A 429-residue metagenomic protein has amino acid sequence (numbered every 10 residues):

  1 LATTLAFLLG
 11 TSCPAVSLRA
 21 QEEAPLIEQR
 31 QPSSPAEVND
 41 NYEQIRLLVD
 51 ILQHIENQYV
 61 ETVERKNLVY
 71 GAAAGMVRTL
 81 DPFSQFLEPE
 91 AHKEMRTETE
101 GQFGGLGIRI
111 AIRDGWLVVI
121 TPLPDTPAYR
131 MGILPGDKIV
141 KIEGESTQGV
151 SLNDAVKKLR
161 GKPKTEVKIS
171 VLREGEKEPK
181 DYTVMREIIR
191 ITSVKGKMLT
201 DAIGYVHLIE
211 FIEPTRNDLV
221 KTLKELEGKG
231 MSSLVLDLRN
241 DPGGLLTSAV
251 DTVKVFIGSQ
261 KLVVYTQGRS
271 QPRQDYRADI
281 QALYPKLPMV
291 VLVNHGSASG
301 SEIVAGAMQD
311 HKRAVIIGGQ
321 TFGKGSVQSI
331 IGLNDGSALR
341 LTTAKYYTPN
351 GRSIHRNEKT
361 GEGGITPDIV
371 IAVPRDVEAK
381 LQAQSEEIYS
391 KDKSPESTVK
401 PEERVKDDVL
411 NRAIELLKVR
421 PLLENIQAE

Functional and structural regions predicted by a protein language model:
A2-C13: Bacterial N-terminal signal peptides
S12-R30: Signal peptide processing junction and immediate N-terminal pro/mature segment of secreted/exported proteins
A24-E37, L52, P395: Short, contiguous pre-domain boundary segments
S34-Q44, L48-R65, V118-P122, T126-P135 (+1 more regions): Cleft-lining beta-strand/loop regions that shape enzyme active-site pockets
V49, E56-I120, K164-K168, L172-G196 (+2 more regions): Extended, small/polar residue-biased N-terminal targeting/export presequences and adjacent propeptide/linker tracts
H295-A298, G306, D310-P367, I371-K380: Acidic, polar loop-rich interaction surfaces within structured domains
Y347-E429: Conserved functional hotspot residues or short segments at active or partner-binding sites across diverse domains
